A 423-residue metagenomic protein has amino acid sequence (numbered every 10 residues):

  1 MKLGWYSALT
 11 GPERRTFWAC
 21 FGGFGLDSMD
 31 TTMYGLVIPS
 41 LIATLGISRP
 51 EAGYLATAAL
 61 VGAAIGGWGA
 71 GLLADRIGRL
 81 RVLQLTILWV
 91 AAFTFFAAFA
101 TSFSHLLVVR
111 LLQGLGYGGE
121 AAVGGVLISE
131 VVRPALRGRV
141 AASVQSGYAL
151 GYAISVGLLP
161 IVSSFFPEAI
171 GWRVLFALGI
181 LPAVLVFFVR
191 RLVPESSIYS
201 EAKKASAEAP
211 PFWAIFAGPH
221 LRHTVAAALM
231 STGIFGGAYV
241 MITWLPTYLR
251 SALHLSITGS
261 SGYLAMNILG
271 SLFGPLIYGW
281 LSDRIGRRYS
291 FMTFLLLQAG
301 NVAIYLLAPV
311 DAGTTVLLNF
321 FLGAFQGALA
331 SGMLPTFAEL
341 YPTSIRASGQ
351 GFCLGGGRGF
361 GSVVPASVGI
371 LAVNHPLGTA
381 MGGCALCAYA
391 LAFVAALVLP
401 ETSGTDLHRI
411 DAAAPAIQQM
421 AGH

Functional and structural regions predicted by a protein language model:
M1-M29: Cytosolic juxtamembrane N-terminal segment immediately preceding the first transmembrane helix of multi-pass
G35, H220-L272: Extracytoplasmic gate region of multi-pass secondary transporters
G35-I65, T258-G259: Extracellular/periplasmic helix-loop-helix junction of adjacent transmembrane segments in MFS-like secondary
G46, G78, F99-H105, R133 (+3 more regions): Helix-breaking motifs and short loop linkers at transmembrane-helix boundaries and internal kinks in secondary membrane
I65-T101: Conserved MFS/SLC helix-loop-helix module at the cytosolic interface between two early adjacent transmembrane helices
L88-T101, L296-V310: C-terminal ends and interior cores of transmembrane alpha-helices in multi-pass membrane transporters/permeases
V109-S146: Cytoplasmic helix-loop-helix junction between adjacent transmembrane helices in 12-TM secondary transporters
G138-S163, L354-V364: Glycine-rich segments within core transmembrane alpha-helices of 12-TM secondary carriers
